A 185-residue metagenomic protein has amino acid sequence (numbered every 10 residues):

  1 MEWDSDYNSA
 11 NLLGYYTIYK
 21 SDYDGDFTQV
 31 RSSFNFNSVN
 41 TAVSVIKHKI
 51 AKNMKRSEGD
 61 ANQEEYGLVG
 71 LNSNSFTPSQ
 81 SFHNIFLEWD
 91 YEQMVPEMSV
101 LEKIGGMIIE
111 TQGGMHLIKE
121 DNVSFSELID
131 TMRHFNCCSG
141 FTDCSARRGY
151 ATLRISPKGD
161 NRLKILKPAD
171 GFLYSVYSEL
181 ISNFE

Functional and structural regions predicted by a protein language model:
M1-Q112, N122-V123, I129-D130, A151-E185: Signature for HUH/AEP ssDNA processing cores
M107-G114, G140-A146: A generic structural motif
L117: Short beta-strand->loop micro-motif that forms the acidic, two-metal-ion catalytic signature in nucleotide-processing
F135-K158: Flexible helix-coil linker/hinge segments at domain or subdomain boundaries
